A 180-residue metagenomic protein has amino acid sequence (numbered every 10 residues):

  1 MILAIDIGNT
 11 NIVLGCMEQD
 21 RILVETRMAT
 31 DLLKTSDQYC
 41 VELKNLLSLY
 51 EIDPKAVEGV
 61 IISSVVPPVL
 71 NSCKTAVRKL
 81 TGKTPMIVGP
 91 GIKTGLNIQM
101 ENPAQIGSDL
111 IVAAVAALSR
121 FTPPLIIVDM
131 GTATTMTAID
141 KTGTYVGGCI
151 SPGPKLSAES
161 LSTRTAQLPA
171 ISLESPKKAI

Functional and structural regions predicted by a protein language model:
I2-D6, I61, L125-D129: Short glycine-aspartate micro-motif
I2-N45, G143-T165, P169: Short glycine-rich, Thr/Ser-proximal phosphate-binding strand/loop in the N-terminal lobe of ATP-dependent enzymes
N11, K34, S63-L70: Glycine-rich phosphate-binding loops at beta-strand->alpha-helix junctions
L43-G59: Phosphate/pyrophosphate-binding loops at sites that engage ATP/ADP/AMP, CoA/4′-phosphopantetheine, polyphosphate
K55-V65, T84-M86: Short glycine-rich phosphate-binding loop at a beta-alpha junction
P67-S72, A76-K79: N-terminal/domain-start alpha-helical segments
T75, K83-M86, I92, L96-T165: Phosphate-binding/catalytic loop of phosphoryl-transfer enzymes
I171-I180: Phosphate-binding/catalytic loops
